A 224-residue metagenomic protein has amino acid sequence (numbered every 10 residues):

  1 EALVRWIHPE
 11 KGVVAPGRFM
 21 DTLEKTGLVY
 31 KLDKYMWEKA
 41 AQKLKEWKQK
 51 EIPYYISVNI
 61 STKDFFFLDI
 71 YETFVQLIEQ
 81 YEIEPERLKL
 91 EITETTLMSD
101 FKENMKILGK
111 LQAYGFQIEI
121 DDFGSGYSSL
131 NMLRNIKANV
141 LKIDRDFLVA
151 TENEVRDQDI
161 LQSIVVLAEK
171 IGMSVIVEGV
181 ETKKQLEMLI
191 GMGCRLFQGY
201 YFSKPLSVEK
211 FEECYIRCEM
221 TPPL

Functional and structural regions predicted by a protein language model:
R5-K11, S61-L68, Q80, R87-K102 (+1 more regions): EAL-family c-di-GMP phosphodiesterase catalytic domain
G27-L28: Catalytic-site/binding-pocket detector for metal-dependent nucleotidyl cyclases and the c-di-GMP signaling machinery
Y35-I60, Q76-R87, Y114, I171: Helix C-cap/alpha-to-beta connector motif
I107: Conserved functional hotspot residues or short segments at active or partner-binding sites across diverse domains
